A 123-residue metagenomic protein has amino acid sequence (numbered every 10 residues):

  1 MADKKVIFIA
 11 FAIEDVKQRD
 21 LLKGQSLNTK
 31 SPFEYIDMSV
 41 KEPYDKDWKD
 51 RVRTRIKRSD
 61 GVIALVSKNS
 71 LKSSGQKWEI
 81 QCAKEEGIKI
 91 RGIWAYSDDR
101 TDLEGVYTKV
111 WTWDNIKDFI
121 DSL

Functional and structural regions predicted by a protein language model:
M1-R58, E86-I88, W94-A95: Conserved N-terminal substructure of TIR/SEFIR domains
K46-K49, K77, W113: Structural motif corresponding to alpha-helix initiation and N-cap regions
S59-D60, Y107: Short, well-ordered alpha-helix to beta-strand connector turns
K68-E85: Conserved TIR/SEFIR loop-to-helix hotspot centered on a Trp-containing motif with a nearby acidic residue
N69, I93-R100: Short beta-alpha junction loops
S97-W111: Glycine-rich, charge-decorated loop segments at or immediately adjacent to ligand/cofactor-binding or catalytic sites
K109-L123: C-terminal helix of von Willebrand factor
